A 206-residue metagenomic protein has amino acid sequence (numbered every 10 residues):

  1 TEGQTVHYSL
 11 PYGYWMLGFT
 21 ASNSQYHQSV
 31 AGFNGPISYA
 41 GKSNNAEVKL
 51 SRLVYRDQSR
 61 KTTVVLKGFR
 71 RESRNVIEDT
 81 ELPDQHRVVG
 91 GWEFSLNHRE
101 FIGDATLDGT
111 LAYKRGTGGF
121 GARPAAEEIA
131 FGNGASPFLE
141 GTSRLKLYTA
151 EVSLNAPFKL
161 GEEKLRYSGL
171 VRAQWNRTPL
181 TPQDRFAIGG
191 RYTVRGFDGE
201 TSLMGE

Functional and structural regions predicted by a protein language model:
T1-A105: Gram-negative/organellar outer-membrane beta-barrel architecture
V76-E206: C-terminal outer-membrane beta-barrel translocator/porin domains of Gram-negative envelope proteins and their
